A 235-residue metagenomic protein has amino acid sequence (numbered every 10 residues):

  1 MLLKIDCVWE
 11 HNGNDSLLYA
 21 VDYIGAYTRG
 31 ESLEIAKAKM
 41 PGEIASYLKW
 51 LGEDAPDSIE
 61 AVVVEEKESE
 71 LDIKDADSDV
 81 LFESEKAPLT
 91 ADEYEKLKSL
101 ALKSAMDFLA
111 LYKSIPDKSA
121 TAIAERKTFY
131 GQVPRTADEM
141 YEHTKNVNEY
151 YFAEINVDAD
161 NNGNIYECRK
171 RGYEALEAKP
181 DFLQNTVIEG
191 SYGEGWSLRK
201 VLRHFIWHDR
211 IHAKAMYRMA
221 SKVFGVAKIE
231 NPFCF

Functional and structural regions predicted by a protein language model:
M1-I5: Extreme N-terminal starter segment of soluble prokaryotic enzymes
D6-L33, K37-V62, A122-Y166, S191-F235: Short, contiguous alpha-helical
N14, A20, I73-S84, L183-N185: Short alpha-helical hairpin
A45-Y94: Short, charged, surface-exposed hinge/linker loops at domain edges that act as mobile lids or interdomain connectors
A76-P88, A101-E125, Y141-Y150: A short mid-domain helix/strand-loop element embedded in enzyme catalytic domains that forms or borders the active-site
A87-I115, D160-E189, W196-A213: Acidic/histidine-rich alpha-helical segments that form the ligand environment of transition-metal centers
I115-K118, V147-I155, A175, K179-L183 (+1 more regions): A short secondary-structure junction motif
